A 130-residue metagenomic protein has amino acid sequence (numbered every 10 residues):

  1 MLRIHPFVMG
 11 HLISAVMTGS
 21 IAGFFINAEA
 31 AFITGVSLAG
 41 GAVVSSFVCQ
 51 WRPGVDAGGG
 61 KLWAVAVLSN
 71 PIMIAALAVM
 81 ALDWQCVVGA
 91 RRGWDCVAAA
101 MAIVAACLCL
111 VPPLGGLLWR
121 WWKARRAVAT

Functional and structural regions predicted by a protein language model:
M1-G41: N-terminal signal-anchor transmembrane alpha-helix
R3, V67-L68, A105-L110: Hydrophobic alpha-helical transmembrane segments of integral membrane proteins, especially lipid-exposed positions
F7, G54, I72, P112-L114: Hydrophobic residues in alpha-helical membrane-spanning segments
M17, I21-A22, V44, V48-R52 (+1 more regions): Alpha-helical membrane-inserting segments
F25, E29, R52, D56 (+3 more regions): Membrane-interfacial segments
A28-F32, A76-V104: Interfacial non-cytosolic loop connecting adjacent transmembrane helices
S46-M80: Loop-to-transmembrane helix junctions at the membrane interface
G89-T130: Alpha-helical membrane-associated segments of multi-pass integral membrane proteins
